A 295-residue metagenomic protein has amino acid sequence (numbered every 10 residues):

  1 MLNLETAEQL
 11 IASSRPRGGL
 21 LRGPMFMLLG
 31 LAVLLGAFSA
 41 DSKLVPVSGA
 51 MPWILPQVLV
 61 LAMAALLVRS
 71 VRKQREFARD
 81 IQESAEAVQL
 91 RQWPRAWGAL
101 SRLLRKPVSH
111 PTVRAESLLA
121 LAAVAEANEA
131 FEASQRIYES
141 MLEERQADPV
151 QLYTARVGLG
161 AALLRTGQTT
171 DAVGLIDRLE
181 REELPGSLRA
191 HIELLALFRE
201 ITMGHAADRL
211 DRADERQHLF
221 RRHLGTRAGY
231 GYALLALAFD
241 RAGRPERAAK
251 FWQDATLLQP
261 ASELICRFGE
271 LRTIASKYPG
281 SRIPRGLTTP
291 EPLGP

Functional and structural regions predicted by a protein language model:
M1-G19: Cytosolic juxtamembrane N-terminal segments of multi-pass membrane proteins
L2-L4, M51-L59, A85-S101, E126-E139 (+2 more regions): Helix-turn-helix repeat elements of alpha-solenoid scaffolds
P16-R17, A62-R91: Transmembrane-cytosolic junction motif
G19-D41: Canonical alpha-helical transmembrane segments of integral membrane proteins
L34-L55: Membrane-interfacial hairpin junctions
R69-S70, L104-P111, E143-V150, R181-R189 (+1 more regions): Flexible helix-coil transition and linker loops at the boundaries of alpha-helical arrays
A78, Q82, V113-A120, Q151-G158 (+5 more regions): "A position-specific structural signal for the A-helix of alpha-solenoid helical repeats
W97-L103, E132-M141, T169-E182, H205-F220 (+2 more regions): Alpha-helical repeat scaffolds
